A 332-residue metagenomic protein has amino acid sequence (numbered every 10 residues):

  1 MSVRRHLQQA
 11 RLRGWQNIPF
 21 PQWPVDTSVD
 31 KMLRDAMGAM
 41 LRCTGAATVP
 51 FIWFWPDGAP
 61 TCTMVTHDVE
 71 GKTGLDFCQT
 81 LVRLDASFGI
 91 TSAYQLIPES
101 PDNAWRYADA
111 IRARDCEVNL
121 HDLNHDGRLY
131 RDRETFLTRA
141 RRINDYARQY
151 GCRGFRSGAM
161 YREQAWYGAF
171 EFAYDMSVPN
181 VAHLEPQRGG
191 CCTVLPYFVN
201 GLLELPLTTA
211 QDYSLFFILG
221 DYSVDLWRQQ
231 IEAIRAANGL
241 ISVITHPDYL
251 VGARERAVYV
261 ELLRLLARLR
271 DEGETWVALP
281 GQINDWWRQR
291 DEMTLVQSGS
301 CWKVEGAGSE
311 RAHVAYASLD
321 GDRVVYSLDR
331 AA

Functional and structural regions predicted by a protein language model:
M1-N103, R148-Q149, A165-F170, N200-A332: Terminal accessory/targeting
V65-E70, V118-E134: Glycine-rich phosphate-binding "P-loop"
R106-Y107, Y130-L137, W166-G168: Metal-dependent catalytic neighborhoods of phosphoester/phosphodiester hydrolases
D115-H125, F172-G189, P196-F198: Acidic, His- and aromatic-enriched active-site or binding-groove loops in soluble protein domains that engage sugars
N119, R156, D175-M176, S242-I244: Conserved beta-strand positions in the central sheet of alpha/beta enzyme cores
R133-T138, G190-T193, R290-S298: Short, surface-exposed amphipathic charged segments that create phosphate/polyanion-binding patches used for binding
I143: Phosphate/diphosphate-binding loops
